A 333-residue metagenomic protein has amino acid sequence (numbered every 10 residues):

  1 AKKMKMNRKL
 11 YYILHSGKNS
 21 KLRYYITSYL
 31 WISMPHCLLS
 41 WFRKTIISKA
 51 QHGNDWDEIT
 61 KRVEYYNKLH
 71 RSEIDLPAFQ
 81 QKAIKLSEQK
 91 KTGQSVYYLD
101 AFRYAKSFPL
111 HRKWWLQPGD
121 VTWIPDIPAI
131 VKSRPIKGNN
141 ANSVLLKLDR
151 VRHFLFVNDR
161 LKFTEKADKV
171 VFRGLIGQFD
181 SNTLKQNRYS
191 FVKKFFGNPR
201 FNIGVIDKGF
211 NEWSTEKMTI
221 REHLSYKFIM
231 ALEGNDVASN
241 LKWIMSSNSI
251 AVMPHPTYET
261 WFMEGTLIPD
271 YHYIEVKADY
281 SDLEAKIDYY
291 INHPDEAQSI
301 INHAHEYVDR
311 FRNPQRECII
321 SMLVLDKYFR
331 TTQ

Functional and structural regions predicted by a protein language model:
K2-G209: Secretory-pathway glycan-assembly enzymes, especially type II membrane glycosyltransferases that use nucleotide-sugar
D120-W123, L175-F179, K208-E212, N235-V237 (+3 more regions): Short, solvent-exposed loop/turn segments at secondary-structure junctions
A129-R134, S214-E222: Charged, often glycine-rich, active-site loop that binds/positions anionic groups
L145-V157, W213-S214, S225-Y226, L232-N235: A Trp-anchored, charged/polar loop motif used as the substrate-binding/catalytic surface of acyl/ester-handling
L155, N211-E216, P269-Y271, D288-Y290: Active-site-adjacent structural elements in folded domains
F156-N158, S214-M218, A238-S239, T260: A generic local structural motif
K194-T219, H272-I274, A278: Extended, non-globular alpha-helical segments
R221-Q333: Catalytic binding pocket for nucleotide-activated donors in carbohydrate/polymer assembly enzymes
